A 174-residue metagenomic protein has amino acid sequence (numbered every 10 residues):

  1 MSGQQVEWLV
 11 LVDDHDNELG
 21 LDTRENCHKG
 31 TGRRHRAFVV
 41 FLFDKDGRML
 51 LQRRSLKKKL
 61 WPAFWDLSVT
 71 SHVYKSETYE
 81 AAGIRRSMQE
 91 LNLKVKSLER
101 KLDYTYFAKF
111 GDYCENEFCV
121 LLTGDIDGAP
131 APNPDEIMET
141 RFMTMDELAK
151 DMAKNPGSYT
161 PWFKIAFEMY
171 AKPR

Functional and structural regions predicted by a protein language model:
S2-V39, F43-K45: Acidic, metal-coordinating catalytic segment for phosphate/diphosphate chemistry, firing primarily on the Nudix
L9, R48-M49, T140-R141: A residue-level structural signature of the nucleotidyltransferase/glycosyltransferase Rossmann-like core
E25-K29, Y104-F110: Short, solvent-exposed loop/turn elements at beta->coil junctions and helix N-caps that rim active or binding pockets
N26-F38, D44, R48-R85, Q89: Conserved Nudix-box catalytic region and its N-terminal flanking loop in Nudix hydrolases and closely related
V40, V69, V120-G124: A structural signal for short, well-ordered beta-strand segments
A63, K75, L102-Y106, Y113-R174: Nudix hydrolase/Nudix homology domain
K94-D103: A short coil-to-beta-strand element that immediately follows conserved catalytic motifs
